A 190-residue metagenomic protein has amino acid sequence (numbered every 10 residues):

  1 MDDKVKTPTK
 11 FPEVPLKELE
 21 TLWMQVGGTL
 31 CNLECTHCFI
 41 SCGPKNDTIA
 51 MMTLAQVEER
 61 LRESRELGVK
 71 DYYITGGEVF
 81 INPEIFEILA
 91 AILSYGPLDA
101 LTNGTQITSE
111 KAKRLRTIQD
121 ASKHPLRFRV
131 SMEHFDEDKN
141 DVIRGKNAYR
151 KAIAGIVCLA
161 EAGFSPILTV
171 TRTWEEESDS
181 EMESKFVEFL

Functional and structural regions predicted by a protein language model:
M1-E20: Short, charged low-complexity linear segments at domain edges
V14-A55: Canonical Radical SAM [4Fe-4S] cluster-binding loop centered on the CxxxCxxC motif and its immediate flanking residues
T21-V26, Y72-I74, L98-A100, L126-V130 (+1 more regions): Hydrophobic faces of well-ordered beta-strands that scaffold small-molecule active sites in alpha/beta enzyme cores
K45-E59, G77-A121, F128, M132-A154 (+1 more regions): Canonical radical SAM enzyme core domain
E59-G76: Short Fe-S-cluster ligation motifs
L67, G155-P166: A structural motif corresponding to the C-terminal end of an alpha-helix and its immediate exit/capping segment
A162-L190: Hydrophobic, aromatic-enriched interface-forming segments
